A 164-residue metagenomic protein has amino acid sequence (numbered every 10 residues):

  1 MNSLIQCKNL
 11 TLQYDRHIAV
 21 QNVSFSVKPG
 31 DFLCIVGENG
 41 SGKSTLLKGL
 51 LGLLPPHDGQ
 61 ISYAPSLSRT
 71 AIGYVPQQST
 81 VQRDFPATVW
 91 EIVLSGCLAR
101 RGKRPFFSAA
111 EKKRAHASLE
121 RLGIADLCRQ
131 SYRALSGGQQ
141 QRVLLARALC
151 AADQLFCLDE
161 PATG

Functional and structural regions predicted by a protein language model:
I5, A19-Q21, C128: Conserved structural motif at the start of ABC-family nucleotide-binding domains
V36-E38: The feature captures the beta-strand-to-loop junction immediately N-terminal to the Walker
L51: Helix-to-loop junction immediately C-terminal to a conserved catalytic motif
P56-I72: Conserved ABC transporter NBD signature motif
L94, A109-L127: Conserved ABC ATPase "signature" region
S131-L135, Q139: Conserved ABC ATPase signature
F156-E160: Catalytic Walker B motif of ABC-type/P-loop ATPase nucleotide-binding domains
